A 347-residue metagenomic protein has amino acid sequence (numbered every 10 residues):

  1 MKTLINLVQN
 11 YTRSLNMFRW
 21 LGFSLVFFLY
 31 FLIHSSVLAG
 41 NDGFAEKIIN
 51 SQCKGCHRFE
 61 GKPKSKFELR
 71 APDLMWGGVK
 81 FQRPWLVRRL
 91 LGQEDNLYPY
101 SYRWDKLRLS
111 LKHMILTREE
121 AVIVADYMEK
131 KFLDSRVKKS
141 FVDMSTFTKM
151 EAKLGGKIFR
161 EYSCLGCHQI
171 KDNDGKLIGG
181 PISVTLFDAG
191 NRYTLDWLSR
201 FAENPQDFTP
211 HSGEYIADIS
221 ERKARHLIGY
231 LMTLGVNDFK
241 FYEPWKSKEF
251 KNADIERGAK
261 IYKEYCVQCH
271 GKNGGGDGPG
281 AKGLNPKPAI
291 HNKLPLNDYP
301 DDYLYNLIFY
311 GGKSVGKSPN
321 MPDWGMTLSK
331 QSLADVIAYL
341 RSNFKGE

Functional and structural regions predicted by a protein language model:
M1-R19: N-terminal secretory signal peptides that target proteins for export/translocation
G22-H34: Bacterial N-terminal signal peptides
H34-I49, F132-R160, G235-I261: Electrostatic cytochrome c docking/interface patches
G40-K54, P63-K64, R83, K153-L165 (+6 more regions): Sequence context surrounding c-type heme c attachment/ligation sites in exported
I49-G55, E60, R160-G166, K171 (+7 more regions): Short pre-active-site segment immediately N-terminal to redox-active cysteine/selenocysteine motifs in thiol-based
G55, E60-V124, M128, K176-M232 (+1 more regions): Extracytoplasmic electron-transfer domains, predominantly the class I c-type cytochrome c fold
R70-A71, F132-D143, I228-D254, Q268 (+1 more regions): His/Cys-centered metal/cofactor-coordination and adjacent catalytic loops
E129-A152, G166-A189: Conserved N-terminal glycine/acidic-rich loop preference
